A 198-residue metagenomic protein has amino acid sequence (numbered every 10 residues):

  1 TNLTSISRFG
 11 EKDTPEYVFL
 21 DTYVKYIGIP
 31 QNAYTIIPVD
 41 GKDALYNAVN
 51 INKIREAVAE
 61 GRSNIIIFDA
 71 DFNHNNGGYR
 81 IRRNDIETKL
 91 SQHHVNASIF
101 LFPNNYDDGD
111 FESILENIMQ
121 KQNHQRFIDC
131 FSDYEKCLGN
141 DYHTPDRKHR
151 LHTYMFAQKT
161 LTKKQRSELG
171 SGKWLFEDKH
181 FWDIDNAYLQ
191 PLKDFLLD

Functional and structural regions predicted by a protein language model:
T1-E60, I65: RecA-like P-loop NTPase motor core
T14-P15, D71-N75: Short acidic, S/G/P-rich loop/turn micro-motifs used as interaction or catalytic elements
D21-K25, E87, S91, K193: Class I S-adenosyl-L-methionine
K25, M119-N123, L197: Hydrophobic/aromatic-lined pockets within catalytic cores
Y26-P30, R147-R150, D198: Non-catalytic accessory regions outside enzyme or core folds
N73-T160: Activity-critical C-terminal alpha-helical subdomain
T153-D198: Charged phosphate-binding loop/patch that engages nucleotide di/tri-phosphates or the phosphate backbone of nucleic
